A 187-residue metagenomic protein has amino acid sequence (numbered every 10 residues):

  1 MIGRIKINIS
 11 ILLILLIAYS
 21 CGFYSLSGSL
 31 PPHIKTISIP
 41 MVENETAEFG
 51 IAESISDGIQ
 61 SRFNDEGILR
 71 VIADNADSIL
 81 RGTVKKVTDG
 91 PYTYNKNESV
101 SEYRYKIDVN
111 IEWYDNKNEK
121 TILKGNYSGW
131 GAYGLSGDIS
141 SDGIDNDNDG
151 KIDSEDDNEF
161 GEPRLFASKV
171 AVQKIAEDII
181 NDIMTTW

Functional and structural regions predicted by a protein language model:
M1-I9: Bacterial N-terminal signal peptides that target proteins for export
N8-S20: Bacterial N-terminal signal peptides
S10, G28, V71, E98-V100: Residues embedded in well-ordered secondary-structure elements
Y19-A76, D89, K117-K120, R164 (+2 more regions): A structural "domain/chain start" motif
G67, R81-D142, D157, G161-F166: Surface-exposed short loop/turn segments
G143-D147: Acidic, divalent-cation-chelating loop motifs in proteins
G150-S154: Glycine-aliphatic tripeptides that mark coil-to-beta-strand junctions in extracellular and membrane proteins
